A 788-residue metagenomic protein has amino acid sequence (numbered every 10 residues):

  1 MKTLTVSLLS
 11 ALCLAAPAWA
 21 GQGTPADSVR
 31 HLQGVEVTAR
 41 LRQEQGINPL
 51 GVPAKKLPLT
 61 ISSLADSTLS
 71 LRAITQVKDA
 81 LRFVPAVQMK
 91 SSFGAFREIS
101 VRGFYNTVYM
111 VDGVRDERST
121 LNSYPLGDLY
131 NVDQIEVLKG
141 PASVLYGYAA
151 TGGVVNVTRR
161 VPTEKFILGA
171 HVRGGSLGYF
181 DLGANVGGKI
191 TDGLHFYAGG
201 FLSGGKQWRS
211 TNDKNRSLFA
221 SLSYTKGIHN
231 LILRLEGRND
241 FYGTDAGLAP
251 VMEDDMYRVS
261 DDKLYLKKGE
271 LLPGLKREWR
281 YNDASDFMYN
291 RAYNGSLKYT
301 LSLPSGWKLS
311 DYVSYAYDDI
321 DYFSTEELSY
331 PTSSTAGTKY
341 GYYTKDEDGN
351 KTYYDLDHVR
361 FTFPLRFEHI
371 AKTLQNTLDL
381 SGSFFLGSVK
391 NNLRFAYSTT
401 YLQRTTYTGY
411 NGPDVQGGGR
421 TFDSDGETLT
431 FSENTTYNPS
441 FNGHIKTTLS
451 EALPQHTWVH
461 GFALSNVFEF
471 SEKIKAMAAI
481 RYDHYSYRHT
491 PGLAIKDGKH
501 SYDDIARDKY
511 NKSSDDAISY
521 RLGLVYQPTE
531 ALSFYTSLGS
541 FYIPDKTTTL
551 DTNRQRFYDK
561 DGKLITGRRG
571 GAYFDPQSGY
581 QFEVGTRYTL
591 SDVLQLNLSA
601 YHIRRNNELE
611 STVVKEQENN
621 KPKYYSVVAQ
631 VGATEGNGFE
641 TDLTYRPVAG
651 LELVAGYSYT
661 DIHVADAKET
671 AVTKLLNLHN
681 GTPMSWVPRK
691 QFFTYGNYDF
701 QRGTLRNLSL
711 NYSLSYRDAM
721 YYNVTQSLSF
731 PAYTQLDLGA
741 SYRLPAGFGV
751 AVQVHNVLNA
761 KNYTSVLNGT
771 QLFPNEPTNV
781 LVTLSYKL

Functional and structural regions predicted by a protein language model:
P25, V29, E36-T68: N-terminal periplasmic "start-of-domain" segments of outer-membrane beta-barrel proteins
M89, E98, V114-K139, T158-R160: Short acidic/polar hinge/loop motifs at secondary-structure boundaries that mediate gating or recognition
R118, N131-D133, V144-L218, K226-N230 (+2 more regions): Outer-membrane beta-barrel translocator/receptor signature
S221-T225, N230-S302, I320-H369, R420-E451 (+5 more regions): Acidic/polar loop-and-plug regions of large Gram-negative outer-membrane beta-barrel proteins
S302, K308-S314, D318-S324, Y535 (+4 more regions): Membrane-embedded beta-barrel scaffold of Gram-negative outer-membrane proteins
L365, H369, S381, N392-L393 (+2 more regions): Conserved C-terminal beta-signal and adjacent last beta-strands/turns of outer-membrane beta-barrel proteins
A371, K390-L402, E451-R605, G636 (+2 more regions): Structural signature of Gram-negative outer-membrane beta-barrels, strongest in the C-terminal barrel of TonB-dependent
E472, H602-R604, K623-V724, L758 (+1 more regions): Gram-negative outer-membrane beta-barrel transporters
